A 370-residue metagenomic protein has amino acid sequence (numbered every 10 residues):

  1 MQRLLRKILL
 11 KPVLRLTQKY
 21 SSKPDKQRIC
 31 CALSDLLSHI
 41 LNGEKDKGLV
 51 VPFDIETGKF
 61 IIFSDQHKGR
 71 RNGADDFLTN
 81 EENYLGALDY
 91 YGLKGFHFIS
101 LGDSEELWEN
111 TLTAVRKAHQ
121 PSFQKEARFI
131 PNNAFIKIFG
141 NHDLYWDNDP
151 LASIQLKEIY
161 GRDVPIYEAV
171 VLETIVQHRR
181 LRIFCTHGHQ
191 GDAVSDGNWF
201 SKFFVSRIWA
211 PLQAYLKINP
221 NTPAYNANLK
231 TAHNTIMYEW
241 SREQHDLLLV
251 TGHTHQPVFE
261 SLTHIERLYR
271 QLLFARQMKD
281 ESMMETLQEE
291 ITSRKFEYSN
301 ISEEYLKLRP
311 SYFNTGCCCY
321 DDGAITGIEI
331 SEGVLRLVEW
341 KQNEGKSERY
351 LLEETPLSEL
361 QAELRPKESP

Functional and structural regions predicted by a protein language model:
M1-S100, S104-P370: Extended recognition/assembly regions associated with phosphoester-bond processing machinery
